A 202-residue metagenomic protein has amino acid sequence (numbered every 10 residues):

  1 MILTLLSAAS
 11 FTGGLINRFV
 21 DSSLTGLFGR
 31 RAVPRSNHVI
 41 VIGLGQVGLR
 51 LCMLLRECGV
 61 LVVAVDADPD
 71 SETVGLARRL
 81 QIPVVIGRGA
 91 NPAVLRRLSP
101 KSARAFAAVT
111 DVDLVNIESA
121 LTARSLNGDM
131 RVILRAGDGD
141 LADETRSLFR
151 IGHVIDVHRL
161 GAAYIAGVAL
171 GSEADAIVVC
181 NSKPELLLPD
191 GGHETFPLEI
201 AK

Functional and structural regions predicted by a protein language model:
M1-K202: Cytosolic regulatory regions of ion transport systems
